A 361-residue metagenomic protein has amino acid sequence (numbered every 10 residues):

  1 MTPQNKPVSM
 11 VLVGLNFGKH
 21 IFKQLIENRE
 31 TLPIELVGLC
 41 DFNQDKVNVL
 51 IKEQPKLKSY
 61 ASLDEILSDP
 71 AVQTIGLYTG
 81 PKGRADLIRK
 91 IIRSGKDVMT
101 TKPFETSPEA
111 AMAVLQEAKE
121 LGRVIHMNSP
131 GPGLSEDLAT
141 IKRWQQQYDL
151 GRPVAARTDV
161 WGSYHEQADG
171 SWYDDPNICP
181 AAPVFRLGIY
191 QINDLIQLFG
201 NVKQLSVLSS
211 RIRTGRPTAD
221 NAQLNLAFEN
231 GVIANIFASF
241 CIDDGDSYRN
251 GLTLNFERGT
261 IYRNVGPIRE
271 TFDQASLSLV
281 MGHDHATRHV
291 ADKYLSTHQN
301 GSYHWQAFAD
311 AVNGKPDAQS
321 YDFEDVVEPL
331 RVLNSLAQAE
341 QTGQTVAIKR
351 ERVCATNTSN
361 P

Functional and structural regions predicted by a protein language model:
M1-P7, L12, T31, T74-G76 (+4 more regions): C-terminal helix-rich "cap/oligomerization" subdomain common to oxidoreductases
M1-Q54: N-terminal Rossmann-like dinucleotide-binding module
N16, P132-G215, G343: Predominantly a Rossmann-like dinucleotide-binding segment in NAD(P)-dependent oxidoreductases
F42, K46, D292-Q306: Active-site loop of classical SDR/Rossmann-like NAD(P)-dependent oxidoreductases, centered on the catalytic Tyr-X3-Lys
K58-S68: Short acidic low-complexity segments
T74, G80-P81, A85-G133: Beta-strand-loop-alpha-helix segment that lines the small-molecule cofactor/substrate pocket of alpha/beta enzymes
R186, I192-R269, S302-P316, V353-P361: Contiguous beta-strand/loop segments that form the cofactor/metal-binding neighborhood of enzyme cores
